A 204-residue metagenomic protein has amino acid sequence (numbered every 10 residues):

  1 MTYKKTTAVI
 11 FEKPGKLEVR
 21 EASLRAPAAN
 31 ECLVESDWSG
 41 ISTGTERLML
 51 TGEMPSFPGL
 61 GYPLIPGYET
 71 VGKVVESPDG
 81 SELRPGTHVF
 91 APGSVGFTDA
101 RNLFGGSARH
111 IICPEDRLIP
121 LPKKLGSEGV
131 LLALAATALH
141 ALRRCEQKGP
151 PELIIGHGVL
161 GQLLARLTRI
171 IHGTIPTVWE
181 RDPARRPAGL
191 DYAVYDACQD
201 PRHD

Functional and structural regions predicted by a protein language model:
T2-A8: Short structural boundary motif marking the start of a folded domain
K13-G15, A28: Residue-level recognition of beta-strand termini and adjacent short loop/turns
V19-L24, V71-K73, H88, H110-I112 (+1 more regions): Conserved hydrophobic/aromatic beta-strand scaffold that supports enzyme active sites
R25-I41, E53-V95, K124: Glycine-rich beta-strand-centered segment in the early N-terminal region that forms part of a ligand/cofactor-binding
N30, Q199-D204: A short acidic, Gly/Pro-enriched loop at the edge of an enzyme's catalytic core that lines a small-molecule cofactor
T43-L50: Cytochrome P450 core scaffold surrounding the K-helix E-X-X-R motif and the conserved "meander" helix-loop region
V89-I155: NAD(P)H dinucleotide-binding glycine-rich loop of Rossmann-like/cofactor-binding domains, especially the beta1-alpha1
E128-C198: Mid-domain Rossmann-like dinucleotide-binding core that forms the NAD(H)/NADP(H) cofactor-binding site
